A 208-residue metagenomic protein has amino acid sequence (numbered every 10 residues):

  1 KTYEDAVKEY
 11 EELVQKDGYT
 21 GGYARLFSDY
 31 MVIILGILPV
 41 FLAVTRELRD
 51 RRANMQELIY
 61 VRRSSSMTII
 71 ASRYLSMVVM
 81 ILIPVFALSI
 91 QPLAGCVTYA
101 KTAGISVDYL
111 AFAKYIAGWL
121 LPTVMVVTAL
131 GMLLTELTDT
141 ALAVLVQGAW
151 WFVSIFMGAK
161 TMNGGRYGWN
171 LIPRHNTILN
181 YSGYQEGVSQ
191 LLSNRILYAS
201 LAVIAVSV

Functional and structural regions predicted by a protein language model:
T2-L38, T45-R46, A71-T140: Secretory targeting signals
E9-Q15, Y19, V146-V208: Terminal transmembrane helical anchor/hairpin motif
G36, V40, A202-A205: Hydrophobic alpha-helical transmembrane segments of multipass integral membrane proteins
V44-M80: Helix-loop-helix units of permease transmembrane domains in multi-pass membrane transporters, especially ABC
R52, D139-L142: Amphipathic alpha-helical protein-protein interaction surfaces
N54-M55, A129, L145: Transmembrane alpha-helix boundary/hinge residues in polytopic small-molecule transporters
S65, L88, G148-F152: Residue-level signal for alpha-helical context at structural boundaries
T68, L142-A143: Residue-level recognition of membrane-helix boundary sites in multi-pass small-molecule transporters
